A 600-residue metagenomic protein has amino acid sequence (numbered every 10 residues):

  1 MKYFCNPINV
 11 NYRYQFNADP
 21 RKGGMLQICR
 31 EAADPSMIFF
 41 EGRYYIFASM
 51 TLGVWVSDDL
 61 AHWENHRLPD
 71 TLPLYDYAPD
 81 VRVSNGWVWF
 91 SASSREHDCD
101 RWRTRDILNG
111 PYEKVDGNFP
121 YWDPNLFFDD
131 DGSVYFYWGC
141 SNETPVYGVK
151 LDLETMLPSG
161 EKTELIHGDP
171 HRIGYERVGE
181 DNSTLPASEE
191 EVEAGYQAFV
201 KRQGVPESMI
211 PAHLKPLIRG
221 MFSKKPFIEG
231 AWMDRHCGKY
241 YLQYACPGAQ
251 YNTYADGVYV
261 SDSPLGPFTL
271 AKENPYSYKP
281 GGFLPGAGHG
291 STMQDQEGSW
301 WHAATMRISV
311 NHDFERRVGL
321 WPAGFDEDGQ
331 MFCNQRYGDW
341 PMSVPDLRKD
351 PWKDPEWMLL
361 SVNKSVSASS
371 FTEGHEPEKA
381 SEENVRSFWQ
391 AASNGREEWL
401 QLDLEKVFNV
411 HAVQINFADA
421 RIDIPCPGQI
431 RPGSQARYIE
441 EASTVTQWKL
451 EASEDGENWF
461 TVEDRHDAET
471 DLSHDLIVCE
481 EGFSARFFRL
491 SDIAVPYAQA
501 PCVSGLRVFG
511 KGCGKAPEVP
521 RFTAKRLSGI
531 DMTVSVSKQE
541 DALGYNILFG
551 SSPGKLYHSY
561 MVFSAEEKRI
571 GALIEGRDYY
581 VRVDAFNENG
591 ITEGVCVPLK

Functional and structural regions predicted by a protein language model:
M1-S223, R235-Y240, Y244-G282, E297-S299 (+1 more regions): Beta-rich carbohydrate-recognition and catalytic domains
D59, D106, S263, S453-N458 (+2 more regions): Change "in extracellular beta-sheet-rich domains … of secreted and cell-surface proteins" to "in beta-sheet-rich domains
V149, W448-L450, Y545-I547: Short beta-strand elements bearing conserved aromatic residues within extracellular beta-rich modules
N384-T461, S473-G529, S537, E575: Aromatic, loop-rich ligand-recognition surfaces of beta-strand-rich domains
E397, E469-D475, M561-K568: Short, solvent-exposed loop/turn segments in extracellular or other extracytoplasmic domains
A500, F586-K600: Extracellular fibronectin type III
E540-S564: Extracellular low-complexity, O-glycosylation-prone stalks/linkers
I570-I591: Beta-strand-rich modules
